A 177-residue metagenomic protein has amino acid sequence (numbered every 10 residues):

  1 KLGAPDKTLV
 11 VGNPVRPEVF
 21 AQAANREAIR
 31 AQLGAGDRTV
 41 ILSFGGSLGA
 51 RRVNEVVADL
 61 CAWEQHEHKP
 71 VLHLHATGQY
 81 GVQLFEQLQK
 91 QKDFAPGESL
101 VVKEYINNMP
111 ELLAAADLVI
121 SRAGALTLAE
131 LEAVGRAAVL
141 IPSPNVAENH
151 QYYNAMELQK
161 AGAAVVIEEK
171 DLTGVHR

Functional and structural regions predicted by a protein language model:
K1, T8, V119-I120, A138 (+1 more regions): Short, well-ordered beta-strand core segments
K1-R26, Q32: Active-site-proximal region of nucleotide-activated glycan assembly enzymes, centered on histidine/acidic-rich loops
K1-T8, F85-E86, F94, L112 (+1 more regions): Short loop/helix-cap segments at secondary-structure boundaries that form the rim of catalytic
V11-N13, I141-P144, I167-K170: Short beta->alpha connector loops at strand-helix junctions that form conserved, small/polar/Pro-enriched
G12, G45, T77, S121 (+1 more regions): Short beta-strand/turn micro-motifs composed of small residues that flank or help shape donor/cofactor-binding pockets
A21-A28, V165, K170-R177: Conserved donor-nucleotide binding/catalytic region of nucleotide-linked donor-dependent transferases
A35-L118, Y152-A155, K160, I167-H176: Donor-nucleotide binding loops and adjacent catalytic segments primarily of GT-B fold Leloir glycosyltransferases
M109-Q151: A donor-sugar binding/catalytic signature common to diverse glycosyltransferases and related nucleotide-sugar
